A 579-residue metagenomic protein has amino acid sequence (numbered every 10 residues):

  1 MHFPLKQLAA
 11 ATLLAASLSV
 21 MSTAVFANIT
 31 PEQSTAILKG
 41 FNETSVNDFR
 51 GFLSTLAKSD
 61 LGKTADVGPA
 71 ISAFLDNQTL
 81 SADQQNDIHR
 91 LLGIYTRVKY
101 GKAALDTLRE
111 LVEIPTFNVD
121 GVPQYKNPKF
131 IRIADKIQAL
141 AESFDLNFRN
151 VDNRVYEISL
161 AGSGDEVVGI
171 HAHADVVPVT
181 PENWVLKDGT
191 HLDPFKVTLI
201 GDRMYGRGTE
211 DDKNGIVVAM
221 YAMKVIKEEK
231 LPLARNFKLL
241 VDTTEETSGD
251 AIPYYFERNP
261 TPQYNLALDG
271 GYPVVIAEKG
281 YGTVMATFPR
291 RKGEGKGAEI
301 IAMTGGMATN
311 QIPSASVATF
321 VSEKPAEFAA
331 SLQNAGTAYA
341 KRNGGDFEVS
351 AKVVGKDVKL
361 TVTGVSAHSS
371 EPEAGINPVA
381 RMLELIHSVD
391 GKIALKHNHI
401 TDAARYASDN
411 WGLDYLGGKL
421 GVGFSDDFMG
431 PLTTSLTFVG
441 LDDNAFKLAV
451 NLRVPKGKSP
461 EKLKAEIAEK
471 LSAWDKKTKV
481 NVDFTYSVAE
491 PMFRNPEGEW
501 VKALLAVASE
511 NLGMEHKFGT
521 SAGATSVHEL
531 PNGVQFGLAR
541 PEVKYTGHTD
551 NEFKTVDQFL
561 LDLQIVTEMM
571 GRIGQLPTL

Functional and structural regions predicted by a protein language model:
M1-A27: Gram-negative bacterial Sec-dependent N-terminal signal peptides
N28-N42, T96, T361, D442-N444 (+3 more regions): Zn-dependent metallopeptidase/amidohydrolase metal-coordination segment
I29-A172, V176-P181, K447-A449: N-terminal helical capping/dimerization or prosegment-like subdomains of hydrolases acting on amide or phosphate bonds
D165-V241, T549-D550, T555-D557, L561: Active-site metal-coordination/substrate-binding segment of hydrolases, especially metallo-dependent peptidases
D212-R291, Q333, D414-D427: Acidic/histidine-rich catalytic neighborhood of metal-dependent amide-processing enzymes
A222-F237, D390-H399, E515, K544-G547 (+1 more regions): Phosphate-handling active-site elements
I276-T304, T309-V362, S369-T433, T437 (+1 more regions): Acidic-enriched catalytic cores of C-N bond-cleaving enzymes acting on peptides and small amides
T401-D409, T437, N451-K456, N481-G498 (+1 more regions): A short beta-alpha structural unit
